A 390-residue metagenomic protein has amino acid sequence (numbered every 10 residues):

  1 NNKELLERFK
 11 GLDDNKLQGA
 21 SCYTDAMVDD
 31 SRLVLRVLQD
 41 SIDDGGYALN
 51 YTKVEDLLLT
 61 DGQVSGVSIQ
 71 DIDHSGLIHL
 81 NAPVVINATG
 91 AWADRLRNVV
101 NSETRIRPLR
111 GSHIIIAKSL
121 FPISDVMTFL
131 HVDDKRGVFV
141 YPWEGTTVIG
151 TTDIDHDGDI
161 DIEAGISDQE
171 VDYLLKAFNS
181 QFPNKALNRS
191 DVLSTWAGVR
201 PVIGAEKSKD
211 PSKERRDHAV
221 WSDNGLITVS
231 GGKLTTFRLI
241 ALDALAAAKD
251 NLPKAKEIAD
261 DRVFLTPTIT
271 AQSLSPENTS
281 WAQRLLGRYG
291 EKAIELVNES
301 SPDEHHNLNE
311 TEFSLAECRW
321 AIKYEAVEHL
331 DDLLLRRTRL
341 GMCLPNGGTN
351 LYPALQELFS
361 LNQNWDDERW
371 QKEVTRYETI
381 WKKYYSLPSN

Functional and structural regions predicted by a protein language model:
N1-Q39, D43-D44, L49, L57-Q63 (+3 more regions): Flavin (FAD/FMN) cofactor-binding and adjacent substrate-gating region of FAD-dependent oxidoreductase domains
R32, D40, R95-V99, E103-G150 (+1 more regions): C-terminal catalytic lobe of FAD-dependent flavoproteins
Y51-E55, I72-D73: Conserved SAM/SAH-binding loop
Q63-V67, S124-D125: Short, hydrophobic/aromatic-rich segments at coil-to-beta transitions
I69-S75, L130-V132: Short acidic, glycine-rich loop/turn motifs
D73-V84, A88: Core beta-strand elements of the Rossmann-like FAD/NAD(P) dinucleotide-binding domain in flavoenzyme oxidoreductases
N346-N350, N364-N390: C-terminal amphipathic alpha-helical interaction region
